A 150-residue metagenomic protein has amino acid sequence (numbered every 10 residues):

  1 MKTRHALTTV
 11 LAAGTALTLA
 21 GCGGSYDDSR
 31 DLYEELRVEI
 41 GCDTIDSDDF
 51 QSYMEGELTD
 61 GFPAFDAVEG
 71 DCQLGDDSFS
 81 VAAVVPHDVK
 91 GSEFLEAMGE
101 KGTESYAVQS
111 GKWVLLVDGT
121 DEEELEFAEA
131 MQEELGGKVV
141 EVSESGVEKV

Functional and structural regions predicted by a protein language model:
M1-V10: Bacterial N-terminal signal peptides that target proteins for export
T3, T44-D46, V140: Assembly/interface hotspot detector across virion components, adhesins/toxins, and nucleic-acid enzymes
T15: Active-site-proximal loop/hinge segments that shape catalytic or ion-binding/gating pockets
T18-G21: C-terminal motif of bacterial Sec signal peptides marking the signal peptidase cleavage site
G23-S25: Bacterial signal peptide processing site
D28-S29: Glycosyltransferase-associated regions of secretory-pathway enzymes, highlighting luminal stem/catalytic domains
E34-T103: Short, solvent-exposed recognition patches
S78-V150: Extracytosolic low-complexity repeat regions of secreted or lipid-anchored proteins
